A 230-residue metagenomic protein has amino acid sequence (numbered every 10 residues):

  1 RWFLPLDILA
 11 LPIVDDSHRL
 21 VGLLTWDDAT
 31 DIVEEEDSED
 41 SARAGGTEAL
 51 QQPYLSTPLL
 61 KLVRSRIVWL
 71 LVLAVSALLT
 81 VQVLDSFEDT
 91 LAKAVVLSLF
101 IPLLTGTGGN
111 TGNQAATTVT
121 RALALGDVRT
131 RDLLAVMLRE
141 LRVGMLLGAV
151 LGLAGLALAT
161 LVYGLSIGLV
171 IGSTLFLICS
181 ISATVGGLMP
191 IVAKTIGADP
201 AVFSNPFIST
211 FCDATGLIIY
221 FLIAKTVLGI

Functional and structural regions predicted by a protein language model:
R1-S98: Cytosolic regulatory modules rich in charged/polar residues
D28-R64, N113-M137, I191-G197, V202: Non-transmembrane, extramembrane segments of multi-pass ion/lipid transporters
R64-W69, L134-L147, I208: Alpha-helical transmembrane segments of multi-pass membrane proteins
W69-A77, F100, L104, G108 (+13 more regions): Alpha-helical transmembrane segments in multi-pass membrane proteins
V83, V96-A115: Hydrophobic, small-residue-rich transmembrane alpha-helices and their short perimembrane loops in multi-pass membrane
S86-F100, V162-S173, I230: Membrane-water interface of transmembrane alpha-helices in multipass transporters/channels
A116, K194, G216-L228: Membrane-helix cytosolic exit motif
L153-Y163: Short membrane-interface helical motifs at transmembrane helix boundaries in multi-pass membrane transporters
